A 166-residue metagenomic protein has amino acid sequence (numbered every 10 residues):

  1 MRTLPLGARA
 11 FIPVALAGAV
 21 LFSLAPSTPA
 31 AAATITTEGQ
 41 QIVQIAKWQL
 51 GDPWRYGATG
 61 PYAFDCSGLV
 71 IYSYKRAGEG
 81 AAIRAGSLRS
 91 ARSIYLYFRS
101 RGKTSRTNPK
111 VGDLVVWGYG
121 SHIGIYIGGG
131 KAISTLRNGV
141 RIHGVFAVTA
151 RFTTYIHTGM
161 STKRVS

Functional and structural regions predicted by a protein language model:
R2-G7, F11, P26-S27, A31-T34 (+2 more regions): Aromatic- and glycine-rich peptidoglycan recognition patches
P13-S23: Bacterial N-terminal signal peptides
L24-S27, G39: Compositionally biased, low-complexity segments enriched in small residues
E38-I42, A46, C66, V70-S73: Stable alpha-helical elements in mature extracytoplasmic
K47-G51: Regular secondary-structure segments
D52-V111, A150-T158: Catalytic cysteine-centered active-site loop
